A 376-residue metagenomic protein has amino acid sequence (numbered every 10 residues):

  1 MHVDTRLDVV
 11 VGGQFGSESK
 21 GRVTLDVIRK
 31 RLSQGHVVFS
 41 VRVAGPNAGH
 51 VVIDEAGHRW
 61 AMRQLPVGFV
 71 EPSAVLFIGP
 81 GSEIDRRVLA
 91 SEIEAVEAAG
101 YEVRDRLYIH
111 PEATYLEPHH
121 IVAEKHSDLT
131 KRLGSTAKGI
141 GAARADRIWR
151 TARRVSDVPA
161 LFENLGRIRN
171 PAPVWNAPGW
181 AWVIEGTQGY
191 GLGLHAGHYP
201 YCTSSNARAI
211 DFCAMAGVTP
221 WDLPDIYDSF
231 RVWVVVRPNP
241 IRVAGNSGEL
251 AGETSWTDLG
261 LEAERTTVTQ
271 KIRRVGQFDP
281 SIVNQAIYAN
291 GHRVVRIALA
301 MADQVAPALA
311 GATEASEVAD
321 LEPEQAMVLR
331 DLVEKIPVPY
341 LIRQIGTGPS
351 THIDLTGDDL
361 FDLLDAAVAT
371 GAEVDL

Functional and structural regions predicted by a protein language model:
M1-L376: Non-transmembrane, aqueous-exposed alpha-helical and coiled segments at domain scale
